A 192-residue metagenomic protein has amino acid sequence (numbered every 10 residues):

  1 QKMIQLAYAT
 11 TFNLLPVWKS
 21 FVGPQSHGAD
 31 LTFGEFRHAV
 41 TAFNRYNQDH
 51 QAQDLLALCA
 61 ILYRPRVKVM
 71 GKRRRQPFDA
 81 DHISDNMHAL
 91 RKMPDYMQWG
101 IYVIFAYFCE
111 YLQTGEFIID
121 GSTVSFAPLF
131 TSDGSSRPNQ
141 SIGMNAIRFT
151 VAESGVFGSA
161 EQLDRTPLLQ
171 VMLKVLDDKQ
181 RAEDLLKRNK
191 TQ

Functional and structural regions predicted by a protein language model:
Q1-Q192: Charged interaction scaffolds used for protein-protein
